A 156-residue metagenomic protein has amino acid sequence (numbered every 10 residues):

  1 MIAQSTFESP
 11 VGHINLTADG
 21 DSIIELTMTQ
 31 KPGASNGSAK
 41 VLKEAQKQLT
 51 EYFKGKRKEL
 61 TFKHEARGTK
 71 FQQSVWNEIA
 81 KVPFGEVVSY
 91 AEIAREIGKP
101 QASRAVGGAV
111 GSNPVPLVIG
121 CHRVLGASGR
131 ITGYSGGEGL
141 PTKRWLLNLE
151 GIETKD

Functional and structural regions predicted by a protein language model:
M1-Q101, L149-D156: Basic nucleic-acid-binding alpha-helical/helix-turn surface characteristic of O6-alkylguanine DNA
I14-N15, V124-G126: Active-site and channel-lining beta-strand-loop segments that bind or position nucleotide-derived/phosphorylated
S103-V106: Helix-turn-helix DNA-binding helix
V110: DNA major-groove recognition helix of helix-turn-helix
N113-P114: Terminal helix-turn-helix DNA-binding modules in bacterial transcription factors
L117-V124: Short Lys/Arg-enriched helix C-cap and helix-to-coil transition segments that create basic nucleic-acid-contact patches
A127-D156: …primarily DNA-binding HTH/wHTH and HhH modules…
